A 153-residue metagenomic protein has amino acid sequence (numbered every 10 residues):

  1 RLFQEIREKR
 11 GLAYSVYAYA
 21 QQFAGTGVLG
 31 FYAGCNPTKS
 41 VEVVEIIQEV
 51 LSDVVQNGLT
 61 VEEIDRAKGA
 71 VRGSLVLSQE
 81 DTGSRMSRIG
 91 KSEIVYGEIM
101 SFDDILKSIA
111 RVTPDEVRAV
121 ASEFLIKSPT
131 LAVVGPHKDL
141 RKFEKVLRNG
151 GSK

Functional and structural regions predicted by a protein language model:
F3-Q56, V61-R111, K127-G135: M16 family metallopeptidases and their MPP-like homologs
T26-V28, T113, R141-K145: Short, solvent-exposed polar/charged micro-motifs at secondary-structure junctions
V112-V120: A short, acidic, amphipathic alpha-helical segment used as a generic capping/interface helix at domain edges
I126-K153: Proteolytic maturation boundary segments
